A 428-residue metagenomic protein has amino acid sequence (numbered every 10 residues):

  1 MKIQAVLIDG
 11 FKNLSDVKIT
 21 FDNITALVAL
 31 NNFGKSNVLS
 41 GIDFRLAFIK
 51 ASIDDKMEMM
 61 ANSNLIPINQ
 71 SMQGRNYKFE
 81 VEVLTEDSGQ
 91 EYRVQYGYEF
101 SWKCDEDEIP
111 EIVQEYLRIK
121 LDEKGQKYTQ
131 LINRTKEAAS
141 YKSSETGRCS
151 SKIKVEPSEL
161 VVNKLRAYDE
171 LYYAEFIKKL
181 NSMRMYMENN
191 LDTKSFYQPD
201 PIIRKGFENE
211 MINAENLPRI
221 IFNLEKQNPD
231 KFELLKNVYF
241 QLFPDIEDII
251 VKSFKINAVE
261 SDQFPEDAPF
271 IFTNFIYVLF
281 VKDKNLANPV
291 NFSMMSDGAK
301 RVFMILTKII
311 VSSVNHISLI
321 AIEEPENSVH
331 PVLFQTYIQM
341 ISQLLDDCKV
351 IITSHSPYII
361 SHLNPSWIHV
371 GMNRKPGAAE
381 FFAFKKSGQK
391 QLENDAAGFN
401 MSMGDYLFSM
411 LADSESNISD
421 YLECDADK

Functional and structural regions predicted by a protein language model:
M1-A51, I271-K428: Switch/communication elements of ASCE P-loop NTPase nucleotide-binding domains
Q4, Y77-V81, V94-Y98, Y173 (+2 more regions): Hydrophobic residues positioned within well-ordered beta-strands of beta-sheet architectures
S40-P110: Conserved P-loop NTP-binding catalytic core
R75-Y77, N181-S182, N364-W367: Short glycine-/polar-rich loops that comprise or flank the Walker A/P-loop and associated switch/sensor motifs
F79-V81, P110-L121, A139-S140, Y277-K284 (+1 more regions): Short polybasic amphipathic segments
Q90-E247: Electropositive, glycine-dotted interaction segments that contact anionic polymers or phosphate-rich ligands
F100-C104, S253, M372-N373: Short, low-complexity Ser/Thr-rich regulatory SLiMs
E215-F292, L411-A412, S416, Y421: Extended helical coiled-coil dimerization/tether regions that scaffold and oligomerize large DNA-maintenance assemblies
